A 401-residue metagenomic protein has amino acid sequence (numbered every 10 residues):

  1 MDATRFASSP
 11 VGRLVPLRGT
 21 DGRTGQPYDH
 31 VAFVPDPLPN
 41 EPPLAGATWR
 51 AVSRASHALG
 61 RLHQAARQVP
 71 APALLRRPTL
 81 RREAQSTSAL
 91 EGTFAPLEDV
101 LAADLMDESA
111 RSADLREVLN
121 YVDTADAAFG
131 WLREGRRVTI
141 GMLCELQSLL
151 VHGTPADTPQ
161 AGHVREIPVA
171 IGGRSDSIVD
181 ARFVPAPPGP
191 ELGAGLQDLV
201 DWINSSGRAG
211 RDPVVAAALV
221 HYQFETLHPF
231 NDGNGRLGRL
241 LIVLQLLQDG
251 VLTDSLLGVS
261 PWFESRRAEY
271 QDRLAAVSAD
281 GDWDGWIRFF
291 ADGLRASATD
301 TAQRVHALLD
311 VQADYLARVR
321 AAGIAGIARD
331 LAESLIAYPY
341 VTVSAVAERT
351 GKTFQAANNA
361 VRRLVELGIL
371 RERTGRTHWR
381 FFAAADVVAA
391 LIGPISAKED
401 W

Functional and structural regions predicted by a protein language model:
M1-W401: FIC/Doc superfamily catalytic core
